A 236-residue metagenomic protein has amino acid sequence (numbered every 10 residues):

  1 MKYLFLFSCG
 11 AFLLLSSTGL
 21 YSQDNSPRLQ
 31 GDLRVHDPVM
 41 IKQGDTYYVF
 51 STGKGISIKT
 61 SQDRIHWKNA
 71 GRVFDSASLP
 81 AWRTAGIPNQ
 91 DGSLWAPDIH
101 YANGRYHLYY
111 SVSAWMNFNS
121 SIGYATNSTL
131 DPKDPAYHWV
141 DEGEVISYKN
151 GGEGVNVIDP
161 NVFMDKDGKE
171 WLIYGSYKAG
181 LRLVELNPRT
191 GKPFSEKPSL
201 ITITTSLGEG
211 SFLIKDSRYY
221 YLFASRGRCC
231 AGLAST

Functional and structural regions predicted by a protein language model:
M1-D24: Bacterial Sec-dependent N-terminal signal peptides
Y21-T236: Carbohydrate-active catalytic/glycan-binding domains of CAZyme proteins, especially the secreted or lumenal ectodomains
